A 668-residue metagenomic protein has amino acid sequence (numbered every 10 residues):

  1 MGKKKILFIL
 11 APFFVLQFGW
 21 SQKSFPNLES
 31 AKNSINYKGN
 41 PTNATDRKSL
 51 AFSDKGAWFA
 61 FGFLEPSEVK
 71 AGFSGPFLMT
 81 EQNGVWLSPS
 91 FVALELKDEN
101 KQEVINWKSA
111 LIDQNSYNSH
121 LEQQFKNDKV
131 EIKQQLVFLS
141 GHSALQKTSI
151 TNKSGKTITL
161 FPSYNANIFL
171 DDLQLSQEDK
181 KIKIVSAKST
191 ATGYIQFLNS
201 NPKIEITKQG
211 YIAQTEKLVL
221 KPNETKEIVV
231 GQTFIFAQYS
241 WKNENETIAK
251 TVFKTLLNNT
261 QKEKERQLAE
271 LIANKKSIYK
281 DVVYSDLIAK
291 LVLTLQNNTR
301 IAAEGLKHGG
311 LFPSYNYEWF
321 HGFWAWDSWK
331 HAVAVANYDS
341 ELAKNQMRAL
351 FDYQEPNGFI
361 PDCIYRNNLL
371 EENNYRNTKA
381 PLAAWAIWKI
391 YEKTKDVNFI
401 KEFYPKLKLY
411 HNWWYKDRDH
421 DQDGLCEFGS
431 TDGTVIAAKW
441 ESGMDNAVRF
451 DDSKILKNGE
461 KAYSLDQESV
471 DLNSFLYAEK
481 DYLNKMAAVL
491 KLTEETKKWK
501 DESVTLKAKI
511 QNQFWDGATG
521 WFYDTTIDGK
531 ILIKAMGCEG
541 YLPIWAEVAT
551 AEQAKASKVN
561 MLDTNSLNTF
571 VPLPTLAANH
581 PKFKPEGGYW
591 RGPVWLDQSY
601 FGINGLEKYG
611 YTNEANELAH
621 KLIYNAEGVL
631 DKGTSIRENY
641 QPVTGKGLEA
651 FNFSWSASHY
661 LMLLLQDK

Functional and structural regions predicted by a protein language model:
M1-F8: Bacterial N-terminal signal peptides that target proteins for export
G2, G19-V283, K608, K646-E649 (+1 more regions): Terminal accessory carbohydrate-recognition/targeting modules of carbohydrate-active enzymes
I9-Q17: Bacterial N-terminal signal peptides
Q17-F18, A549: Local alpha-helix boundary/kink/capping signal
N152, H321-R449, N473, Y477 (+4 more regions): Aromatic-rich carbohydrate-recognition surfaces in CAZymes
E244-E263, V283-L291, D339-D352, V397-W414 (+5 more regions): Extended, well-ordered alpha-helical scaffold segments
I278-G322, M347-N374, D423-E468, A508-V594 (+1 more regions): Extended glycan-interaction surfaces of carbohydrate-active proteins
A447-K457, A462-L490, W499: Internal metal/ion-chelating core segments
